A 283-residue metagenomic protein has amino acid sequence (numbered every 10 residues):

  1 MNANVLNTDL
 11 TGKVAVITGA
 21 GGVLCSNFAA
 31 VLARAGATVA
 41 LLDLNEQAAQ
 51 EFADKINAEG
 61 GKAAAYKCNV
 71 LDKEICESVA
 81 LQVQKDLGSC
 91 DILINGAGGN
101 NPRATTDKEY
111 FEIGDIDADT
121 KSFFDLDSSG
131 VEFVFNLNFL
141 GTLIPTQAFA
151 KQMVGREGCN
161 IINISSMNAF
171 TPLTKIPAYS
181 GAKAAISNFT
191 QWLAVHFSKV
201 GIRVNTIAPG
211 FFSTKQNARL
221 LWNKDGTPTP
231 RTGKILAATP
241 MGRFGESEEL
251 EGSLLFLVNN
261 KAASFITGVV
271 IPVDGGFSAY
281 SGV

Functional and structural regions predicted by a protein language model:
A3, T8-A40: Canonical Rossmann dinucleotide-binding motif of NAD(H)/NADP(H)-dependent dehydrogenases/reductases, specifically
L6, D107-F111, K199, F211-A238 (+1 more regions): A glycine/serine/threonine-rich, flexible loop-to-helix segment that serves as the NAD(P) cofactor-binding "lid"
Y110-L143, I162, I186, M241: Catalytic Tyr-X3-Lys loop
T146, A182: Active-site helix of classical SDR
K151, V195-S198: Alpha-helical segment proximal to the catalytic Tyr-Lys
S166: Residue(s) in the substrate-gating loop at a strand-loop-helix junction that position the organic substrate next
S198, R203, F265-T267: Short, small/polar-rich loop/turn modules that mediate ligand/substrate recognition or access, typified
R243-V273, S278: C-terminal substrate-recognition "lid" of short-chain dehydrogenase/reductases
